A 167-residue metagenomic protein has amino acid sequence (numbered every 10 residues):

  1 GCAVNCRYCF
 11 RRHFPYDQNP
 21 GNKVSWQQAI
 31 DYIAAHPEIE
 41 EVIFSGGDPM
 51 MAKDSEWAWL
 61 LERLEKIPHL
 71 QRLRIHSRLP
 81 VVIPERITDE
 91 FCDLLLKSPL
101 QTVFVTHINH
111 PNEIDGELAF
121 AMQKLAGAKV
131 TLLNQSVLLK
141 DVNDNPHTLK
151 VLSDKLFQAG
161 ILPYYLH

Functional and structural regions predicted by a protein language model:
G1-K23, I75: Canonical Radical SAM [4Fe-4S] cluster-binding loop centered on the CxxxCxxC motif and its immediate flanking residues
V4, P49-M50: Short, flexible micro-motifs
F14, G47, R78: Flexible loop residues that form catalytic and substrate-binding hotspots at small-molecule/glycan-binding clefts
Q27-E41, M50-H167: Conserved AdoMet/S-adenosylmethionine-binding subsite of the radical SAM
I43-S45: Short glycine-rich or small-residue beta-strand-to-loop segments that form or flank ligand, phosphate, metal/Fe-S
